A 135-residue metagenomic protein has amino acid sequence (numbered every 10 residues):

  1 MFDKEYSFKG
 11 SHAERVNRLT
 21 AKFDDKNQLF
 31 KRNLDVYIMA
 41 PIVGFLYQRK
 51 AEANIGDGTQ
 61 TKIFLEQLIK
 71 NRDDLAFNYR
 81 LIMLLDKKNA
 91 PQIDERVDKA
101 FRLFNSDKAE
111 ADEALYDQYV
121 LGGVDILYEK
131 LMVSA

Functional and structural regions predicted by a protein language model:
M1-D25, K50-A135: Charged, low-complexity intrinsically disordered terminal regions and linker tails
Q28-I55: Short, basic amphipathic alpha-helical segments that act as recognition/interaction helices in nucleic-acid-binding
